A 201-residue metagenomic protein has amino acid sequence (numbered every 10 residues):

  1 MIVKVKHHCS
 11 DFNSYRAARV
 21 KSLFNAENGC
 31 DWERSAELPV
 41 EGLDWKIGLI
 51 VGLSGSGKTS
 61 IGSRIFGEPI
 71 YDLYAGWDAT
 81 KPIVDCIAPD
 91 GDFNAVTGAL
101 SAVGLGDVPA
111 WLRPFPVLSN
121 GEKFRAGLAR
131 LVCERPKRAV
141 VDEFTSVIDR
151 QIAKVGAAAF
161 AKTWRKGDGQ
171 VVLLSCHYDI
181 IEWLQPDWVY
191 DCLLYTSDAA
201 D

Functional and structural regions predicted by a protein language model:
M1-G42, D78-A79: Pre-NBD coupling/linker segments of ABC/ABC-like ATPases
K6, R34, V40-L105, C176 (+1 more regions): ABC ATPase nucleotide-binding domain signature region
N13-Y15, L23-G29, I65-A126, R130-P136 (+1 more regions): ABC-family P-loop ATPase nucleotide-binding domains
I47-L49, R138, Q170-V172: Residue-level preference for the first positions of well-ordered beta-strands
V140-D149: Walker B catalytic motif
F160-L173, H177, I181: Conserved catalytic loops of ABC-family nucleotide-binding domains
W183-D191: Conserved catalytic segment of ABC-fold P-loop ATPases
Y195-D201: Conserved small/polar residues in nucleotide/adenosyl-binding loops
